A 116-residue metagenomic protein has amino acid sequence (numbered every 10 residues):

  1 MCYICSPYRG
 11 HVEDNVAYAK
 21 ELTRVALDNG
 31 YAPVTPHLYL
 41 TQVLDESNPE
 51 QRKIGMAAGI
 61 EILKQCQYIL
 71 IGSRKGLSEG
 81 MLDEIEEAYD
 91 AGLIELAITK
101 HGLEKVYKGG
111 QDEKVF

Functional and structural regions predicted by a protein language model:
M1-F116: Catalytic phosphate/metal-binding cores of nucleic-acid and nucleotide-processing enzymes, i.e., regions that mediate
